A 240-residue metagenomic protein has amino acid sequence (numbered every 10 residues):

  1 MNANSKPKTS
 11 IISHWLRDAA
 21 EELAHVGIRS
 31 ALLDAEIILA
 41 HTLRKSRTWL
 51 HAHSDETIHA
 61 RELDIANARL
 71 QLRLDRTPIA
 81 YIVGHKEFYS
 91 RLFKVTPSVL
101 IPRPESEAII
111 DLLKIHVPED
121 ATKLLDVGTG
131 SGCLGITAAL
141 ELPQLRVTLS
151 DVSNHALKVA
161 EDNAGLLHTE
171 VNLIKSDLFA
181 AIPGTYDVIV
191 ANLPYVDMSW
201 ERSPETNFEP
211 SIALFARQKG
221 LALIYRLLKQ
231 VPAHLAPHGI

Functional and structural regions predicted by a protein language model:
M1, G135, Y186: Non-catalytic beta/alpha edge segments that cap or flank active sites
N2-V83: N-terminal auxiliary segments of SAM/dcSAM-dependent transferases
L16, A35-E36, A66, I79 (+8 more regions): A general structural signal for well-ordered alpha-helical segments in protein cores
R47, D75-I79, P118, T169 (+1 more regions): Generic structural signal for secondary-structure transition and capping sites
W49-L50, L92, A213-L214: A short acidic, helix-capping loop that chelates divalent metal ions and anchors anionic groups
A52-E56, R61-P143, V147-E161, K175 (+1 more regions): SAM-dependent Rossmann-like transferase core, predominantly class I methyltransferases with a strong bias toward
E141-I240: S-adenosylmethionine
